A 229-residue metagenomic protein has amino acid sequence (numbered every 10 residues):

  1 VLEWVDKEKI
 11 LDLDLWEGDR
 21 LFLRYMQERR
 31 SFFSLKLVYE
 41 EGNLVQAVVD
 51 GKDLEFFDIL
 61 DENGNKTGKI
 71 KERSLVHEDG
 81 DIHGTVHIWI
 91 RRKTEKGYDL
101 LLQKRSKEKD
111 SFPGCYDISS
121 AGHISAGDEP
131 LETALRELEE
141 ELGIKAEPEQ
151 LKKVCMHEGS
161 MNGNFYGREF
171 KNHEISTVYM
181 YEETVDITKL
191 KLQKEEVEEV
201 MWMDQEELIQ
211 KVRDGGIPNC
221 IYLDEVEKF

Functional and structural regions predicted by a protein language model:
V1, D6, L102, S119-V154: The catalytic Nudix box helix
L2-L54, G114-Y116, C155-F229: Nudix hydrolase/Nudix homology domain
V45, T67-G68, L101: Generic structural signal for well-ordered beta-strand positions
D53-K96: Acidic, metal-coordinating catalytic segment for phosphate/diphosphate chemistry, firing primarily on the Nudix
N65, E132, R136, E206-D214: Replace "anionic and nucleotidyl ligands
L75-D79, E108-F112, E198-V200: A short local loop/turn or secondary-structure capping micro-motif enriched for an aromatic residue
T85-H123: A glycine-rich, hydrophobic loop/mini-helix early in the fold
